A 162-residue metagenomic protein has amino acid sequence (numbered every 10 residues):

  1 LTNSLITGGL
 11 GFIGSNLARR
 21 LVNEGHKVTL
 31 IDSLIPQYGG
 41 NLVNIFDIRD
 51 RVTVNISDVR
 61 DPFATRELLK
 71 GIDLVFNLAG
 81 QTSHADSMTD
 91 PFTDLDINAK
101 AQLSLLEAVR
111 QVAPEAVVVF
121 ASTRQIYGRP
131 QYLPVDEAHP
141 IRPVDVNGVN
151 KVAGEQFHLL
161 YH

Functional and structural regions predicted by a protein language model:
L1-H162: N-terminal Rossmann-like NAD(P)+-binding domain of SDR-like oxidoreductases, especially those catalyzing
